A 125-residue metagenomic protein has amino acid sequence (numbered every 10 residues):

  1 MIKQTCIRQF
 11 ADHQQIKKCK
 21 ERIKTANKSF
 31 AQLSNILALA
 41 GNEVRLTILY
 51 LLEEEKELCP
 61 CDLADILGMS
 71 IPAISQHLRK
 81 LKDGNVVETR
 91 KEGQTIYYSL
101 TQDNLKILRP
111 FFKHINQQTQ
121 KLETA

Functional and structural regions predicted by a protein language model:
M1-A40, V86: N-terminal leader segment of winged-helix/HTH proteins
E21, E54, Y97-A125: Conserved segment of winged-helix/HTH DNA-binding domains
N27-S70, I96-D103: N-terminal helix-turn-helix DNA-binding core of bacterial DNA-binding proteins
G41, I74, L81: Divalent metal-coordination and catalytic microenvironments
Y50, Q76-H77: Base-recognition residues in the alpha-helical recognition helix of bacterial helix-turn-helix
L58-C61, T89, Q117-Q118, L122: Functionally engaged cysteine thiol sites
D65, Q76, K82-D83: Alpha-helical residues within the helix-turn-helix
K82-E92, S99: Beta-hairpin "wing" of winged helix-turn-helix
